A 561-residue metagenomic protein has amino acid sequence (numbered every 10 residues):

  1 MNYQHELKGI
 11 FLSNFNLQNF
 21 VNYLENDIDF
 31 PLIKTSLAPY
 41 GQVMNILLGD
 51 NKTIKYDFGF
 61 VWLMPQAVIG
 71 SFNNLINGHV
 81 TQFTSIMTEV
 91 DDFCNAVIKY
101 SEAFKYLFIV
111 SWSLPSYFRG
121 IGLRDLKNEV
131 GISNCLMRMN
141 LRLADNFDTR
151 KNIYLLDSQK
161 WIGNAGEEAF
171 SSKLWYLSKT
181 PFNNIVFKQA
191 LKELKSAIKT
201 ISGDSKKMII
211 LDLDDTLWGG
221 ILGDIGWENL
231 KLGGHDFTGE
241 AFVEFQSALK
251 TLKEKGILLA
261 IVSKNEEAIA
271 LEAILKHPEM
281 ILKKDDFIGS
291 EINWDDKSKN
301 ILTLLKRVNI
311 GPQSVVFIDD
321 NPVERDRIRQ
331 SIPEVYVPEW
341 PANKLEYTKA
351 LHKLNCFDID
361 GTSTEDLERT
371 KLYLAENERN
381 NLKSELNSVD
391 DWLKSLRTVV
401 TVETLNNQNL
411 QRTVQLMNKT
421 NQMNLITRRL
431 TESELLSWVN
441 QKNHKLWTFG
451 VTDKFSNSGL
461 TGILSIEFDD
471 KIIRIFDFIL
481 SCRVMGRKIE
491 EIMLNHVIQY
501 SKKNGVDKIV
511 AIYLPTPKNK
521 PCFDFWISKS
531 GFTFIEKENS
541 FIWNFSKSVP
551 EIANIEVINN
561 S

Functional and structural regions predicted by a protein language model:
M1-I210, L217-W218, G223-E228, V323 (+1 more regions): Extracellular glycan-modifying ectodomains
L222-S247, P333-W340: Basic, amphipathic juxtamembrane/active-site segments that coordinate anionic phosphate or diphosphate groups
L230-F237, H277-D296, T303: Glycine-rich phosphate-binding "P-loop"
E244-P278, E291, I328, R412 (+4 more regions): Substrate-recognition element of Asp-dependent hydrolases with the DxDx(T/V) motif
K276, T401, L405-L480: A conserved beta-strand-loop-helix scaffold within acyl/acetyltransferase catalytic domains
I301-P322, I328: Conserved Lys-Pro-Asp/Glu-containing loop-to-beta segment of HAD-superfamily phosphomonoesterases, centered on
R307, R329, P333-L396, Q499-S561: Terminal substrate-recognition subdomain of acyl/acetyltransferases
V451-K454, L460-E536: Acyl-donor binding region in acyl/amide transferases
